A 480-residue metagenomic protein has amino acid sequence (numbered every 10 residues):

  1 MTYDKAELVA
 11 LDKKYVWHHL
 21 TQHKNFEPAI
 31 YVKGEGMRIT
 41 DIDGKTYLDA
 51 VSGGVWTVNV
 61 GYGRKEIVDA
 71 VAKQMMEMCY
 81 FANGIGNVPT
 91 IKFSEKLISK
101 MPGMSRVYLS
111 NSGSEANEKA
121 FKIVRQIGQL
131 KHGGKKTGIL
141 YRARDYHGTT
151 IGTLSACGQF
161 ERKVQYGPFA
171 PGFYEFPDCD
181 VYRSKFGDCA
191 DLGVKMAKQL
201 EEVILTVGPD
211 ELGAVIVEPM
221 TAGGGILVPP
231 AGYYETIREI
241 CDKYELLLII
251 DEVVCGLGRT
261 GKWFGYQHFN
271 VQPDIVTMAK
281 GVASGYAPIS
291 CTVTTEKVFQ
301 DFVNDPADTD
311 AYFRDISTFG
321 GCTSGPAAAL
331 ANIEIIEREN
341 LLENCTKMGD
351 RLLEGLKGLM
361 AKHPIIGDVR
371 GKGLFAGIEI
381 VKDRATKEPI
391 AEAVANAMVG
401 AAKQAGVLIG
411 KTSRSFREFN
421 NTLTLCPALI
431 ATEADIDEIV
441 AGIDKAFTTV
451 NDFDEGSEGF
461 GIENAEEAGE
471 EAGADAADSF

Functional and structural regions predicted by a protein language model:
M1-E470, A474-F480: Conserved N-terminal phosphate-binding loop of PLP-dependent enzymes in the Aspartate aminotransferase
